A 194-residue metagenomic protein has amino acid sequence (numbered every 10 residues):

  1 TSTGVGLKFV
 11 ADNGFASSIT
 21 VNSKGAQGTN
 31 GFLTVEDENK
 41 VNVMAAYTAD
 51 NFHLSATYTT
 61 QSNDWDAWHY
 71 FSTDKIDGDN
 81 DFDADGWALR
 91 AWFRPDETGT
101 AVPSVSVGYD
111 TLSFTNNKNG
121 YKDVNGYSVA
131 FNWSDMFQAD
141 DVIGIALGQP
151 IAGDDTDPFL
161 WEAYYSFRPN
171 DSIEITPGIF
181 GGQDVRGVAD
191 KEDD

Functional and structural regions predicted by a protein language model:
T1-N42, F71-I76: Surface-exposed coil loops of outer-membrane beta-barrel proteins
N13-G14, A46-L160, F167: Detector for outer-membrane/organellar transmembrane beta-barrel domains, recognizing the amphipathic beta-strand
V21-S23, T60, I179: A mature extracytoplasmic/lumenal domain signature
G28-G31, T115-K118, G153-D154, V185-V188: A generic structural signal for short coil/turn motifs at secondary-structure boundaries
T156-D157, S172, G182: C-terminal helix-loop subdomains that flank or include functional centers
Y164-I179: C-terminal closing repeat unit and adjoining cap/tail of repeat-based domains
I179-V185: A short, acidic, flexible beta-alpha connecting loop/helix-capping segment that sits on the rim of active
E192-D194: Outer-membrane beta-barrel "beta-signal"
